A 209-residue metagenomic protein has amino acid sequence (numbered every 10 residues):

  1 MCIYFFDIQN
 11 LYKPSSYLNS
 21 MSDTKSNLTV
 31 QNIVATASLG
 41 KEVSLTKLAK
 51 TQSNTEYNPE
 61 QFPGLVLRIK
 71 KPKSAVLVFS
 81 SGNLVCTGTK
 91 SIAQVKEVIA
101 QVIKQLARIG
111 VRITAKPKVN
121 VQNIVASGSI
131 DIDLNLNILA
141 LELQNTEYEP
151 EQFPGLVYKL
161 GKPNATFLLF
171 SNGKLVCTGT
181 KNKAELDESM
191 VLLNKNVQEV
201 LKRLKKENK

Functional and structural regions predicted by a protein language model:
P14-T166, N172-K174, T180-K209: Intrinsically disordered, low-complexity polar/charged tails and linkers
